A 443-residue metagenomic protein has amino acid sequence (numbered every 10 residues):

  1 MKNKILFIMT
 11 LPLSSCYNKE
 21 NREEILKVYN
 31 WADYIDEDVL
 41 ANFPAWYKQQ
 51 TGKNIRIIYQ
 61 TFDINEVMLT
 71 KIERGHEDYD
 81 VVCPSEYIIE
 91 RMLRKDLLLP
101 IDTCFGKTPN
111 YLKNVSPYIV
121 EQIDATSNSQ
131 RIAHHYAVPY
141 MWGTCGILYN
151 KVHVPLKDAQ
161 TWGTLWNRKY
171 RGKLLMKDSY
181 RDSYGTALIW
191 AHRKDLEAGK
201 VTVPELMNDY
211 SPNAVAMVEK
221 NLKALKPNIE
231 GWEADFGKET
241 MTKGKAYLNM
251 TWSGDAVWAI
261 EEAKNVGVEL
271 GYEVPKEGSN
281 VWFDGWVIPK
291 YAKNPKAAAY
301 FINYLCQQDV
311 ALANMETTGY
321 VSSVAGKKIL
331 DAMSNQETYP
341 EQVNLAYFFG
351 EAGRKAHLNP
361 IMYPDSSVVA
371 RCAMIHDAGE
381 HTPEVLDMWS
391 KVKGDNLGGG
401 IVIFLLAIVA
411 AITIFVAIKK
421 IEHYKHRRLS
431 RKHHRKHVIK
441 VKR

Functional and structural regions predicted by a protein language model:
M1-K4: Positively charged n-region of N-terminal signal peptides that target proteins for export
F7-Y17: Hydrophobic h-region of N-terminal signal peptides that target proteins for export in Gram-negative bacteria
Y17-K95, G394-G400: Early extracytoplasmic/lumenal segment of secretory-pathway proteins
N30, Y34-E37, L93-K245, A259: Extracytoplasmic ligand-binding site segments that recognize negatively charged/polar headgroups
F62, P84, M176, W232 (+1 more regions): Short beta-strand and adjacent tight-turn residues that come in two discontinuous sequence segments and form the edges
P227-Y291: Extracytoplasmic/periplasmic substrate-binding proteins
P289-V369: Mature extracytoplasmic/periplasmic domains
A356-R443: Conserved C-terminal helix/tail region of periplasmic/extracytoplasmic solute-binding proteins
